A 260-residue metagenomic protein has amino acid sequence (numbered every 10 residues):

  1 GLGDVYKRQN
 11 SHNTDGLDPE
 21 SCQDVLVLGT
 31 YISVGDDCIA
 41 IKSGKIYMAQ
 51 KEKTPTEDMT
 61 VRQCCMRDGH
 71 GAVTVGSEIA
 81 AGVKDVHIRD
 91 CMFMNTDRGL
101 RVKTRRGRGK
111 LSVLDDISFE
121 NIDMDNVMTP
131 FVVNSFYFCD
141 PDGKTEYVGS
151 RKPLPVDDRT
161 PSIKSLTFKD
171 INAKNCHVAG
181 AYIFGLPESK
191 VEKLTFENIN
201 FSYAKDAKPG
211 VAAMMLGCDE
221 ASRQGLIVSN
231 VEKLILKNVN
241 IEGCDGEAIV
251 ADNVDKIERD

Functional and structural regions predicted by a protein language model:
G1, L17-L28, I46-C64, I79-M94 (+5 more regions): Surface-exposed loop/turn motifs in large extracellular/passenger domains
L2-Y6: Short, small-residue-biased leader/transition segments that mark boundaries at the very start of proteins
K7-G16, D24, L28, I32-K42 (+8 more regions): Short glycine/acidic-rich loop motifs that flank beta-strands on beta-rich extracellular proteins
N175, G217-C218: Extracellular beta-rich ligand/substrate-recognition surface
P209-G217: Feature marking well-ordered beta-strand scaffolds used for ligand recognition
